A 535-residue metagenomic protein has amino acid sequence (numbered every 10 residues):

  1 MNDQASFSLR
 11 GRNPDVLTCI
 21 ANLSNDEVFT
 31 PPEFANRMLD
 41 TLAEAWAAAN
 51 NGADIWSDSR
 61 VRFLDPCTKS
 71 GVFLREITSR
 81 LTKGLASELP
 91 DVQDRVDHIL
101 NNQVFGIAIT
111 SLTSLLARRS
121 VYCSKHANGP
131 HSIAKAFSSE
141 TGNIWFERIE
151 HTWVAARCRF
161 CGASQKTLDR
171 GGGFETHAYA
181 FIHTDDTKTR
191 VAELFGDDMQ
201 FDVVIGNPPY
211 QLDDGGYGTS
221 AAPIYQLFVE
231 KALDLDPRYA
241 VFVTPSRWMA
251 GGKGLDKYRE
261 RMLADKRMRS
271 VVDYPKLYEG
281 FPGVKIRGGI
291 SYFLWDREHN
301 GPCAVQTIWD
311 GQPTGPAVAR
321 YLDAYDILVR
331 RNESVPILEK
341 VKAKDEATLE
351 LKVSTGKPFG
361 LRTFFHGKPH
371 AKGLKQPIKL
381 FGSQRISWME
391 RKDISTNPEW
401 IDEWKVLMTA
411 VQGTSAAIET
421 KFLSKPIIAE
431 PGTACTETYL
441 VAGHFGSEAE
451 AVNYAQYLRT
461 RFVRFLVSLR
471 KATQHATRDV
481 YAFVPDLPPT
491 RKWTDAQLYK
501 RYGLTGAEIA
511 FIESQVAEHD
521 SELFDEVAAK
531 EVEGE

Functional and structural regions predicted by a protein language model:
N2-S270, K276-G280, G289, F293 (+1 more regions): SAM-dependent methyltransferase catalytic region
N13, P32, P208, V480-E535: Non-catalytic DNA-recognition/assembly elements of restriction-modification systems
N25, E33, F195, M199 (+2 more regions): C-terminal substrate-recognition regions of SAM-dependent nucleic acid methyltransferases
M38, A117, Y454, I512-E513: A structural signal for short hydrophobic/aromatic patches embedded in well-ordered alpha helices
Y122, P245, R459, S514-A517: Short amphipathic alpha-helical surface patches that mediate protein-protein
K135-S139, R159-G172, N300-G311, T477 (+2 more regions): Extended, charge-rich low-complexity interaction segments
L233, L263-A264, A455, R459 (+1 more regions): Alpha-helix boundary recognition
